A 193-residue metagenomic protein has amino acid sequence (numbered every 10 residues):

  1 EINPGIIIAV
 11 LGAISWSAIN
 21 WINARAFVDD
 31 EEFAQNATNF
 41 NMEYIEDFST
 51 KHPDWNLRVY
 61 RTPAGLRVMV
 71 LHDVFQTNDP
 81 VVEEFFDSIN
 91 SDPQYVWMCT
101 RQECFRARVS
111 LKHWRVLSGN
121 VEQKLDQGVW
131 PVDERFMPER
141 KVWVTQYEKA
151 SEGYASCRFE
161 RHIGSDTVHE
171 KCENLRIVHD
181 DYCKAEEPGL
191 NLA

Functional and structural regions predicted by a protein language model:
E1-F27: Transmembrane alpha-helical hairpins and terminal membrane-anchor modules
W16, N20, A34, E43-I45 (+2 more regions): Amphipathic, alpha-helical segments enriched in basic
N20-T38, T100-A107: Short glycine-/aliphatic-rich beta-strand segments at the starts of folded cytosolic domains
D29-D54: Short amphipathic alpha-helix segments
D47-L66, V70-A193: Metal-dependent DNA replication initiation modules
